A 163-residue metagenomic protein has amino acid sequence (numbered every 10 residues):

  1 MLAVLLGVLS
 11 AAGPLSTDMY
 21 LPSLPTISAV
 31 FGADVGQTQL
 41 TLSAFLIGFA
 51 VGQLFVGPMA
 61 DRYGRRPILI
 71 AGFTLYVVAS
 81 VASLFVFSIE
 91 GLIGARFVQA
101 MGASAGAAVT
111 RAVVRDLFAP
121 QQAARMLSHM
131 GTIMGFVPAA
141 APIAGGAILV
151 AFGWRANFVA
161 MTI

Functional and structural regions predicted by a protein language model:
L9, L69-L75, A79, A95 (+2 more regions): Residue-level signature of the transmembrane alpha-helical cores of Major Facilitator Superfamily-type secondary
P14, D18, L84, A100-A108 (+1 more regions): Small-residue-rich segments within alpha-helical transmembrane domains of MFS-like 12-TM solute carriers
D18, L46-L54, P138-A139: Residue-level signature of mid-helix packing/kink "hotspots" within the transmembrane helices of 12-pass Major
S23-V51: Extracellular/periplasmic helix-loop-helix junction of adjacent transmembrane segments in MFS-like secondary
I27-S28, M59-A60, A147-F152: Interfacial helix-cap and linker-helix signal at transmembrane-aqueous boundaries of multi-pass secondary transporters
V51-E90: Conserved MFS/SLC helix-loop-helix module at the cytosolic interface between two early adjacent transmembrane helices
G91, H129-I163: Helix-loop-helix hairpin linking two adjacent transmembrane segments in secondary transporters
A95-F136: Cytoplasmic helix-loop-helix junction between adjacent transmembrane helices in 12-TM secondary transporters
